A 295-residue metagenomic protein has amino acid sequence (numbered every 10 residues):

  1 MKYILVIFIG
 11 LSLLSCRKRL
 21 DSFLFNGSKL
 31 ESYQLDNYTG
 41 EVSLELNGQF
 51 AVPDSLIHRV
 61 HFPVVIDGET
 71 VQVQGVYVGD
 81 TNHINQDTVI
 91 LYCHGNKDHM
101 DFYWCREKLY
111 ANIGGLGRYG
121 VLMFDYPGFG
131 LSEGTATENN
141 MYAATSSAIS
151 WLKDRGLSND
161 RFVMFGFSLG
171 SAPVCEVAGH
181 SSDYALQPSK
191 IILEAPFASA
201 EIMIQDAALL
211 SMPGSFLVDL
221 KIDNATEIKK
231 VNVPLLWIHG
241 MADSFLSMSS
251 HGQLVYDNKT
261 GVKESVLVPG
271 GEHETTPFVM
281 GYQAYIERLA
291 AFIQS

Functional and structural regions predicted by a protein language model:
S12-V65: An N-terminal hydrophobic leader/cap segment in hydrolases
F62-I149: Membrane-embedded segments
C105-R106, N224, V233, S247-D257: Short alpha-helix in the alpha/beta-hydrolase fold that links the catalytic acid
G166-V174: Gly/Ala-rich beta-loop-alpha elbow adjacent to hydrolase catalytic centers
P173-E227, P277: Hydrolase active-site cap/lid region
V231-N232, L236-D243: Short beta-strand/loop motif that positions the catalytic acidic residue of the alpha/beta-hydrolase fold
A242-L246, H273-T275: Acidic catalytic loop of the alpha/beta-hydrolase fold
Q253, G261-S295: C-terminal catalytic histidine-bearing segment of alpha/beta-hydrolase fold enzymes
